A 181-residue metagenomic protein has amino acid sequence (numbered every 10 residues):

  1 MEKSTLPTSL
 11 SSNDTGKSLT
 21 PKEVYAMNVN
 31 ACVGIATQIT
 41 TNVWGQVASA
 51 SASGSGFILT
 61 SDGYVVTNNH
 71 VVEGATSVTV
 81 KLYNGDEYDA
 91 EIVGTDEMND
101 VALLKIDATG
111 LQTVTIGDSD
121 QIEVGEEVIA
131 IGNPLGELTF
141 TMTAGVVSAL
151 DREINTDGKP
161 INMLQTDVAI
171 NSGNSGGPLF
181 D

Functional and structural regions predicted by a protein language model:
M1-D181: Serine-dependent protease modules
